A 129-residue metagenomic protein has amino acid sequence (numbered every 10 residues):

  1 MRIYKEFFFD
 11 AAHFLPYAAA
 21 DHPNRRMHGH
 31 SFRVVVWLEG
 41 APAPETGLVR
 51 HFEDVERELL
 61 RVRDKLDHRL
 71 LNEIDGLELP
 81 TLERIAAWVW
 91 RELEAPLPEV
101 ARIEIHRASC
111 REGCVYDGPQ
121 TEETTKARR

Functional and structural regions predicted by a protein language model:
M1-R129: Charge-rich, low-complexity N-terminal segments
